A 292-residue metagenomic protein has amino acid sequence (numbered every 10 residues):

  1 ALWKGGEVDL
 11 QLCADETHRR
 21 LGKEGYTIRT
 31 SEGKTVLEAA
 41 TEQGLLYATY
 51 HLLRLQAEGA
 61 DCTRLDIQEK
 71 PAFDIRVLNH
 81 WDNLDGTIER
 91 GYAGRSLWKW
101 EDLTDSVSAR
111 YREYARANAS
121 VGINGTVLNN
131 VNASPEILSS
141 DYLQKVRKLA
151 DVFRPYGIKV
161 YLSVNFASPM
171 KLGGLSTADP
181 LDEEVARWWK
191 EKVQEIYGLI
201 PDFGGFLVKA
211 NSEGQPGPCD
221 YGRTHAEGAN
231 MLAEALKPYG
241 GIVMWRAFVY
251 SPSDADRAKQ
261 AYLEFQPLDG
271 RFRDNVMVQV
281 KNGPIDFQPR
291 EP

Functional and structural regions predicted by a protein language model:
A1, G22, Y26, L37 (+4 more regions): Domain-scale selection of a single, long terminal region that carries the protein's primary operational module
A1-K4, A57-A60, F153-G157, N230-V243 (+1 more regions): Structural alpha-beta junctions
L2-C13: Short acidic low-complexity segments
E7-D9, K159, L207, I242: Residues at or immediately flanking beta-strands
L12-T17, E38-E42, D82, A247-V249 (+1 more regions): Structural motif
D15-G22, A258-Y262: Charged, often glycine-rich, active-site loop that binds/positions anionic groups
T17-L207, K237: Feature activates predominantly on carbohydrate-active enzymes
K148, G174-P292: Catalytic-core regions of glycoside hydrolase
